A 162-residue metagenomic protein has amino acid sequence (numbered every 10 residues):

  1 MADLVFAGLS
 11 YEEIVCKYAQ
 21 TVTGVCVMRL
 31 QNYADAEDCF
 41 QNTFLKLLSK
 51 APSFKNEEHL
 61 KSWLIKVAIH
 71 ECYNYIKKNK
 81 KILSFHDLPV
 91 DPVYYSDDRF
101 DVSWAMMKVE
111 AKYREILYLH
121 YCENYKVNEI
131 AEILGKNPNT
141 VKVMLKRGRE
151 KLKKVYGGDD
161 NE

Functional and structural regions predicted by a protein language model:
M1-G24, E37: A short, charge-rich alpha-helical start-of-domain segment used by transcription regulators
D3-V5, Q31, N42-H59, K78-K80: Sigma70-family region 2
I14-Y33, K50, M106: Amphipathic, Lys/Arg- and hydrophobic-enriched alpha-helical face
D38-L45, E58-H70: Structural recognition of an alpha-helix C-terminal capping motif at a helix-to-coil junction
S53-K55, K66-F85, R147: Arg/Lys-rich amphipathic alpha helix in sigma70-family domain 2
I69, L134-G158: DNA-recognition helix of helix-turn-helix
N74, K81-M107, K126-N128: Internal acidic/polar
I116-H120: A short pre-motif secondary-structure segment
